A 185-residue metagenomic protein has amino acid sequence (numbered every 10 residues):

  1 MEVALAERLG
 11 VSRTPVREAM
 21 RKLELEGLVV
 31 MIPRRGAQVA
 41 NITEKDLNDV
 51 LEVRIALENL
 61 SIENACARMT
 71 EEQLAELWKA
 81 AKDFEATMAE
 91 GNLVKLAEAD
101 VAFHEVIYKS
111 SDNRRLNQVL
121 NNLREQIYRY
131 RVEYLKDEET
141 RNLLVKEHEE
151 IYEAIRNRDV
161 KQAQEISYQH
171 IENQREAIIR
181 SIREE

Functional and structural regions predicted by a protein language model:
M1-E63, A67, E105, K109 (+2 more regions): Short linear motifs at protein or domain termini
E2, M20, R54, A81 (+5 more regions): Short amphipathic alpha-helical/adjacent loop interface patches that line ligand and macromolecule-binding sites
A4, K45, E72, R114-R115: Cytosolic histidine kinase catalytic core of two-component systems
V53-M69, A99-E139, Q174-I178: Hydrophobic, amphipathic alpha-helical faces that serve as interaction scaffolds
E58-A89: Amphipathic alpha-helical dimerization/coiled-coil segments that flank or bridge DNA-binding/regulatory modules
W78-E85, E90, R129-E185: C-terminal all-alpha effector/ligand-binding and dimerization domain of prokaryotic HTH-type transcriptional repressors
